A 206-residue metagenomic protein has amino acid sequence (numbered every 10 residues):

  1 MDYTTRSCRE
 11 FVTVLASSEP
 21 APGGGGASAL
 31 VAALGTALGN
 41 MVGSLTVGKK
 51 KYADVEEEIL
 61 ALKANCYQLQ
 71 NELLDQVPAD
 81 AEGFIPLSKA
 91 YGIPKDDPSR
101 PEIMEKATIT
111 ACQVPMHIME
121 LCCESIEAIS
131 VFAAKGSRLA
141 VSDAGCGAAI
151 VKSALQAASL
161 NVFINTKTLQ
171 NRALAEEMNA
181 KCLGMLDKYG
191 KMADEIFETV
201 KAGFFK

Functional and structural regions predicted by a protein language model:
Y3-A21: Short, hydrophobic/aliphatic alpha-helical segments
S17-N40, A140-A158: Conserved phosphate/anionic-ligand binding catalytic regions in large, soluble enzymes, centered on
L38-E58: Phosphate-handling active-site elements
K51-K89: A structural-propensity feature for long, helix-poor, extended segments
I59, C66-L73, P115, C122 (+2 more regions): Amphipathic alpha-helical coiled-coil segments
A79-Y91, A193-K206: Long, charge-rich low-complexity segments
D80-A149, S153, N165: Amphipathic alpha-helical interface segments
I118, S125, A140-T199, K206: Preference for long, well-ordered alpha-helical segments
